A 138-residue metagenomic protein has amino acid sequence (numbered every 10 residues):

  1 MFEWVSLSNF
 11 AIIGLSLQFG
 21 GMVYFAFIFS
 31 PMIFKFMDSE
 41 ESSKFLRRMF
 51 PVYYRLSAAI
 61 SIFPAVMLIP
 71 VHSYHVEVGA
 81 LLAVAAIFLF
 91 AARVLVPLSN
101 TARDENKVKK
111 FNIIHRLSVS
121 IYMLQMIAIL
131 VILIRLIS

Functional and structural regions predicted by a protein language model:
M1-S138: Polytopic transmembrane helical bundles with strong interfacial aromatic enrichment
